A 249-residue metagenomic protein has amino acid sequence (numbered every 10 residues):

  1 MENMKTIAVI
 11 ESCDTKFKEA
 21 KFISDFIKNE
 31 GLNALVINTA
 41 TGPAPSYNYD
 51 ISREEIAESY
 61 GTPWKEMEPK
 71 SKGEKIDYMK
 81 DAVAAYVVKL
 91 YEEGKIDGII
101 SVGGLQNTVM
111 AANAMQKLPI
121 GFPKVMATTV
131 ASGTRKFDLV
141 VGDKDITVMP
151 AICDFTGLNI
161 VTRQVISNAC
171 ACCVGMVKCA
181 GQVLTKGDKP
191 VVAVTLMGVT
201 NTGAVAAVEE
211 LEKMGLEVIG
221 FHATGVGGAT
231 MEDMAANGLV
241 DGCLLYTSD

Functional and structural regions predicted by a protein language model:
E2-P43, G98, T108-K117, G121-P123: N-terminal phosphate-binding or glycine-rich loops at protein starts, especially the Walker A/P-loop of NTPases
T6-S12, M67-G73, I96-G103, P190-M197 (+1 more regions): Short glycine-rich or small-residue beta-strand-to-loop segments that form or flank ligand, phosphate, metal/Fe-S
F17-F22, Y49, G187, A193-G225 (+1 more regions): Glycine-rich phosphate/diphosphate-binding loop of Rossmann-like nucleotide-binding domains
N48-K95: Phosphate/nucleotide-donor binding subsite
E68-S71, R135-V199: Cap/lid and interdomain-hinge subdomains that line or gate substrate/regulatory clefts in soluble alpha/beta enzymes
D81-V83, V87-Q116: Beta-alpha junction/loop-to-helix N-cap segments that form part of ligand/metal-binding clefts
M110-V140, P150, I219-A223: Short, acidic/small-residue loops that bind anionic groups at enzyme active sites
Y246-D249: Conserved small/polar residues in nucleotide/adenosyl-binding loops
